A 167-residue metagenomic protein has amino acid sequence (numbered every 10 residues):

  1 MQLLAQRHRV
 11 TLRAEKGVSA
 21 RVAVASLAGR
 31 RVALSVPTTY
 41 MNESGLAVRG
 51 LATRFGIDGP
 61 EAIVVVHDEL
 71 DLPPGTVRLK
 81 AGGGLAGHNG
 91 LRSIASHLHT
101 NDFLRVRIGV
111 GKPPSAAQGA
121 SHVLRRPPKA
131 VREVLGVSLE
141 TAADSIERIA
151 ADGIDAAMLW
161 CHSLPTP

Functional and structural regions predicted by a protein language model:
M1-G82, R92-V106, P113-Q118, E133-E140 (+1 more regions): Nucleotide and nucleotide-moiety/phosphate-recognizing core
R78-G84, V123-P127: Short glycine-enriched, charge-decorated loop/helix-capping segments at active-site entrances that position
A86-G90: Hydrophobic alpha-helical segments within soluble ligand-binding/sensing domains
